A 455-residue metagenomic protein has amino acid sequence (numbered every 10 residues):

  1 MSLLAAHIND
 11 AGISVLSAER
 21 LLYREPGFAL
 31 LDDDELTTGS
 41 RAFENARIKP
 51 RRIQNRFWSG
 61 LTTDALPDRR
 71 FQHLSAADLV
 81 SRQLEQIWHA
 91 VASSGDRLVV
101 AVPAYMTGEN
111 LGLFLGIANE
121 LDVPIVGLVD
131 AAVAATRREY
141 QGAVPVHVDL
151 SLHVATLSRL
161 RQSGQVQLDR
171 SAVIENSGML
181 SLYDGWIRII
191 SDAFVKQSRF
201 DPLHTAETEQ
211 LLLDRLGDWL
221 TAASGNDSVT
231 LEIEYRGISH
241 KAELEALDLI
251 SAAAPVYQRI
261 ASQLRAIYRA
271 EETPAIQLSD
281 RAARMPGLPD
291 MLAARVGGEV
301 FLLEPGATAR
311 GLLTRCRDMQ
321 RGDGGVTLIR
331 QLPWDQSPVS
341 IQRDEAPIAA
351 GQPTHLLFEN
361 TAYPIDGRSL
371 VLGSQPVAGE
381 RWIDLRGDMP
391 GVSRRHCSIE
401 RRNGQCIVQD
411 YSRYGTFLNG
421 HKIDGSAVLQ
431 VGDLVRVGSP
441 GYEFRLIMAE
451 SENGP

Functional and structural regions predicted by a protein language model:
M1-E25, R138-D169, W186, S224-V229: Gly/Thr-rich phosphate-binding beta-strand-loop-beta motif of the actin/hexokinase/Hsp70
A11-A101, L231: Conserved phosphate-binding loops in N-terminal lobes of ATP-dependent enzymes of the actin/Hsp70/sugar-kinase
P67, G324-S340, G438-P455: Regulatory inter-domain linker segments that are low-complexity and enriched for serine/threonine/proline
A76-Q141, Q162: Active-site neighborhood for divalent-cation/phosphate handling
R161-E245, D280: Phosphate-binding glycine-rich/basic clefts of nucleotide- and phosphate-handling proteins, predominantly
A222-Q336: Helical "lid/coupling" subdomains associated with nucleotide-phosphate turnover
V300-V377, P390: Acidic, glycine/GT-rich loop-and beta-edge segments that sit at the periphery of enzyme/chaperone cores
Y363-L446, G454: Forkhead-associated
